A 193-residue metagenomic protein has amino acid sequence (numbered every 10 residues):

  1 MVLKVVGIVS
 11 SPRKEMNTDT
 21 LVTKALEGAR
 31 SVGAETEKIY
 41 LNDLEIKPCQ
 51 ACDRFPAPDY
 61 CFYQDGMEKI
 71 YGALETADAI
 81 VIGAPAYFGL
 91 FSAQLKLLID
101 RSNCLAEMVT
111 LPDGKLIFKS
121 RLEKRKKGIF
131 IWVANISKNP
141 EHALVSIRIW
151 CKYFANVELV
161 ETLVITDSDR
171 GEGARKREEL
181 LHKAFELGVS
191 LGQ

Functional and structural regions predicted by a protein language model:
M1-E107, V160, G171-Q193: N-terminal beta1-alpha1-beta2 submodule of the flavodoxin-like/Rossmannoid cofactor-binding fold
P12, N135-I136, T166-G171: A short, flexible beta-alpha/helix-coil linker loop
A34, L111-G114, D167: Sparse recognition of residues in long alpha-helices and their boundaries
E107-A155: Short, glycine-/small-residue-rich phosphate/pyrophosphate-handling segment
V160-T166: Beta-strand-loop-alpha "switch" segments that mediate conformational coupling across diverse proteins
